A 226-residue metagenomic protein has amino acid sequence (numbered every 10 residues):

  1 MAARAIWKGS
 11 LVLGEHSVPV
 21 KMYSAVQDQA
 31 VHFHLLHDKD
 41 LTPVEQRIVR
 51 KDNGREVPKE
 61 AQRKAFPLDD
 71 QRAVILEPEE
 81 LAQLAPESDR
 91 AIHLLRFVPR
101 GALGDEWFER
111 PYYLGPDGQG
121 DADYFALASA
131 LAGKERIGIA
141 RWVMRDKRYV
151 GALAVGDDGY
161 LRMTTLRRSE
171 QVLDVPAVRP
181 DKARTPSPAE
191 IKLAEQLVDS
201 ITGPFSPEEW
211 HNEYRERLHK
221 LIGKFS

Functional and structural regions predicted by a protein language model:
M1-S226: Boundary segments of small protein-protein interaction reader/adaptor domains
